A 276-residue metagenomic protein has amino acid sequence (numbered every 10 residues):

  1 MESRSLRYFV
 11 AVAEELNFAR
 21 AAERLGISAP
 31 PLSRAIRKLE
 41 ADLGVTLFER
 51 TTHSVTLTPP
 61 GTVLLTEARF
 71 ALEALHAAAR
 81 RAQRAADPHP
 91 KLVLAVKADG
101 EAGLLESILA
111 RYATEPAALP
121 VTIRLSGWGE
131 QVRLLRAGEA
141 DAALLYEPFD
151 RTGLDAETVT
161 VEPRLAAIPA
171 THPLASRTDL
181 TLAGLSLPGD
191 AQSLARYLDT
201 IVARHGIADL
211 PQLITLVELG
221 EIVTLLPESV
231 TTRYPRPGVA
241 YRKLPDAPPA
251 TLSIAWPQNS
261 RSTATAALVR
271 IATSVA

Functional and structural regions predicted by a protein language model:
M1-A35, L64: N-terminal short secondary-structure element
E23, E40-L57: A short LG(V/I)-centered, amphipathic sequence patch enriched for acidic residue(s) preceding the LG motif
D42-L43, L64-A86: Alpha-helical linker/hinge and terminal dimerization helices associated with HTH transcriptional regulators
P60, L64-E67, L104, I108 (+2 more regions): Short amphipathic alpha-helical coupling segments at ligand-binding clamshell hinges and other catalytic/signaling
H89-R151: Central regulatory/effector-binding core of bacterial HTH transcription factors
T114-E115, V132, A137, D155-E221 (+1 more regions): C-terminal regulatory
S126, A140-Y146, I207-A208, L225-P227 (+1 more regions): Short beta-strand and adjacent tight-turn residues that come in two discontinuous sequence segments and form the edges
T224, A240-A276: A late-sequence structural motif
